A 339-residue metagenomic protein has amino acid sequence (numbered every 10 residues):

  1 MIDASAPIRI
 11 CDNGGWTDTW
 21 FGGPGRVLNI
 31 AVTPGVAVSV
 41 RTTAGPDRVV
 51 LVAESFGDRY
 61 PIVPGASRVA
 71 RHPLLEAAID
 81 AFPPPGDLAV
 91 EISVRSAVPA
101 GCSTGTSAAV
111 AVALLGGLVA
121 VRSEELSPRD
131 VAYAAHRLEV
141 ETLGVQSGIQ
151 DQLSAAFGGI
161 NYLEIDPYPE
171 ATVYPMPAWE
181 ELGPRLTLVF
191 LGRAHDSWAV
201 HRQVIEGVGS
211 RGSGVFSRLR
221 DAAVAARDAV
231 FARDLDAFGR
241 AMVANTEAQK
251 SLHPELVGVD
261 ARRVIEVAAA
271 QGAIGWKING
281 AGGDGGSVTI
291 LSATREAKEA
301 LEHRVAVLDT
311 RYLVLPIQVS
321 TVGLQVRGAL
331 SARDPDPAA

Functional and structural regions predicted by a protein language model:
M1-N13, T17-F21, N29-I30, A37-P84 (+4 more regions): C-terminal nucleotide
P24: Conserved phosphate-binding loops in nucleotide/dinucleotide-binding enzymes
A53, S96, T106-S107, G148: Short linear Ser/Thr-Pro motifs
I79-A100, A134: Glycine- and acidic-rich phosphate- and metal-coordinating loops
S93, G117, L315: General small-molecule cofactor/ligand-binding pocket signal
T104-E124, P128: DPxDG-like acidic metal-binding loop motif
L115, S287-V288: Short hydrophobic alpha-helical segments that form membrane-spanning helices or hydrophobic packing faces of helical
G280-G285: Short Gly/Ser/Thr- and Asp/Glu-enriched loop/turn motifs at secondary-structure junctions
